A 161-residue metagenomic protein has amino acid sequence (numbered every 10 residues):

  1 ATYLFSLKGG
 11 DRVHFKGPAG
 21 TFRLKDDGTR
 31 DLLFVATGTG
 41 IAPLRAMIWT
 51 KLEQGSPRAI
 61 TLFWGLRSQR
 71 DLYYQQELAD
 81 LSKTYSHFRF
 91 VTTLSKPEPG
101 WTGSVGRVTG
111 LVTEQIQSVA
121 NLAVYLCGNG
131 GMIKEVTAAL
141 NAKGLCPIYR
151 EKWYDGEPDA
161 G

Functional and structural regions predicted by a protein language model:
A1-F34, M47-T50, S95-K96, K152-D159: FAD-binding FR-type
K16, V35-A36, G65, C127: Short beta-strand segments
P18, P43, N129-G130: Proline-centered helix-kink/hinge sites
T29, E53-I60: Conserved S-adenosyl-L-methionine
T37-I41: Ser/Thr-glycine-rich phosphate-binding loops at phosphate-binding pockets of nucleotides, nucleotide cofactors
P43-A46, E135-V136: Phosphate- and divalent-cation-binding pockets in alpha/beta enzyme and binding domains that engage nucleotide-derived
T50-E53, A139: Active-site catalytic microenvironments for nucleophilic, acid-base chemistry
A59, F63-G161: Reductase modules of NAD(P)H-dependent flavoproteins
